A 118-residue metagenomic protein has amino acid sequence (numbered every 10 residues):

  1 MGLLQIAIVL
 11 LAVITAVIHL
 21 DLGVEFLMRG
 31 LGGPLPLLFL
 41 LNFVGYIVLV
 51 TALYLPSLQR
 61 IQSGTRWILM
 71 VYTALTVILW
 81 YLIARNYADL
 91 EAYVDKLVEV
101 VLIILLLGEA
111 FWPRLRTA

Functional and structural regions predicted by a protein language model:
M1-A118: Membrane-interface extramembranous regions
